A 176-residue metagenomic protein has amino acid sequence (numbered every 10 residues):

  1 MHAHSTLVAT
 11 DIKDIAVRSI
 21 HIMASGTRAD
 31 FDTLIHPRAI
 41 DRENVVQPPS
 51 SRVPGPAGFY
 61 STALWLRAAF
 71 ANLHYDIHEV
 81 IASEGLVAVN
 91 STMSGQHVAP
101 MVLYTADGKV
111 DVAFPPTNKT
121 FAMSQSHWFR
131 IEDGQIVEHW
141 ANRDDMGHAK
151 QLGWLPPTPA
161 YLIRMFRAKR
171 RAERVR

Functional and structural regions predicted by a protein language model:
M1-R176: C-terminal and inter-domain tail/linker signature
